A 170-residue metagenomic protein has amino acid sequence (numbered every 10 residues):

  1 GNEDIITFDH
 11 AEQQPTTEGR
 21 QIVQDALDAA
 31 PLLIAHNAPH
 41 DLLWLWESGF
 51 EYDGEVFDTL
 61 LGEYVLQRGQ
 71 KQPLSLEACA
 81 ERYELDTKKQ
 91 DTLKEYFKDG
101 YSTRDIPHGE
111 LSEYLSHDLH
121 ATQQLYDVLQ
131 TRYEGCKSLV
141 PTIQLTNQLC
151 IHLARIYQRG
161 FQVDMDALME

Functional and structural regions predicted by a protein language model:
G1-E77: Conserved RNase H-like, two-metal-ion catalytic cores of nucleic-acid enzymes
E3, Q13-Q14, Q21-Q24, Q67-Q72 (+7 more regions): Residue-identity detector for glutamine
D9-Q13, V56-D105, E110-L111, L115: Short alpha-helix plus adjacent loop in nuclease-associated cores
L43-W44, L74, K88-K89, Q124 (+1 more regions): Short helix/loop capping segments that flank catalytic or ligand/cofactor-binding pockets
D53-G54, K94-E170: Mixed-charge, glycine-rich, non-catalytic linkers/tails in nucleic-acid processing enzymes
